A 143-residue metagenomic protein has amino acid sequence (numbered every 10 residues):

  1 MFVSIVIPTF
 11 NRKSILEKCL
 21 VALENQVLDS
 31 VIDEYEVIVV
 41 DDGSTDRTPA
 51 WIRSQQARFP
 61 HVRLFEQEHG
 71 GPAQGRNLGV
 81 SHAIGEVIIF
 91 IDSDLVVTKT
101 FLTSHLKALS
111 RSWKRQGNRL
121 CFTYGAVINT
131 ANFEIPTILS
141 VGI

Functional and structural regions predicted by a protein language model:
F2-S4, E36: Cell-envelope/extracellular polymer assembly enzymes that use nucleotide-activated donors
R12-V27: Short, well-formed alpha-helical segments that are part of the catalytic scaffolds of diverse glycosyltransferases
S14-E17, D46-S54, T100: Acidic helix N-cap motif at the loop->helix transition within catalytic regions of sugar-transfer enzymes
A22, D41-A50, L95: A conserved acidic beta->alpha catalytic loop
V31-G43, R63-E68: Short beta-strand/loop segment that forms part of the nucleotide-sugar
Q67-A83: Glycine-rich, basic loop-to-helix element that forms the pyrophosphate-binding segment of sugar-nucleotide handling
I88: Short aromatic/hydrophobic "clamp" motif used to bind/position activated sugar donors
T100-L139: Conserved donor NDP-sugar-binding/catalytic core segment of glycosyltransferases
